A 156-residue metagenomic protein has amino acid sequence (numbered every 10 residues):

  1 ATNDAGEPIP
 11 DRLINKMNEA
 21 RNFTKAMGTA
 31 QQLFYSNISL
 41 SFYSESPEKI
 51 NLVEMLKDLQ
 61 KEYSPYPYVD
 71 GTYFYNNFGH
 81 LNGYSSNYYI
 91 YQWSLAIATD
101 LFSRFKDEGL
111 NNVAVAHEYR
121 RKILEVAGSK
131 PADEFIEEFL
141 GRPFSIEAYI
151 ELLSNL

Functional and structural regions predicted by a protein language model:
A1-L156: Cation-handling catalytic/transport regions enriched in His/Asp/Glu
